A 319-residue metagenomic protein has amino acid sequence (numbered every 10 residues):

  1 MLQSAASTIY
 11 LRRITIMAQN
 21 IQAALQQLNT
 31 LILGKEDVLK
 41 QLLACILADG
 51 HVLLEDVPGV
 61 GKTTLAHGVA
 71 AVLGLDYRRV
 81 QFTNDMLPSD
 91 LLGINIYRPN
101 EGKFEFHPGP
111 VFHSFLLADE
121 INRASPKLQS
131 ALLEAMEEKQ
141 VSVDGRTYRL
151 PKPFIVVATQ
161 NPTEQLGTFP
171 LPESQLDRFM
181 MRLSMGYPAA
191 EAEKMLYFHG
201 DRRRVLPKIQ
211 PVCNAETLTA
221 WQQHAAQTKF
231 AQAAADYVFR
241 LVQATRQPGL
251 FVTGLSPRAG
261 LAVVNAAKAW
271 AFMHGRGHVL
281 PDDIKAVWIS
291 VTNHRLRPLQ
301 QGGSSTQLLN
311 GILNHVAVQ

Functional and structural regions predicted by a protein language model:
A18-V57: Pre-Walker A (pre-P-loop) alpha-helix and adjacent loop at the N terminus of AAA/AAA+ ATPase modules, a conserved
Q41-A44, Y97-L117: Conserved alpha-helical scaffold flanking the Walker A/P-loop in AAA+ ATPase domains
L47-T83: Walker A/P-loop
V52, L116, F154: Conserved beta-strand position immediately N-terminal to the Walker
D56, D119-E120, A131: Walker B catalytic acidic pair
R98-K103, E120-L128, M136-C213, T219-T228 (+1 more regions): Canonical AAA+ ATPase core
K208-V263: Conserved AAA+ ATPase small/helical "lid" subdomain
Q247-Q319: C-terminal engagement/docking regions of AAA+ P-loop ATPases
